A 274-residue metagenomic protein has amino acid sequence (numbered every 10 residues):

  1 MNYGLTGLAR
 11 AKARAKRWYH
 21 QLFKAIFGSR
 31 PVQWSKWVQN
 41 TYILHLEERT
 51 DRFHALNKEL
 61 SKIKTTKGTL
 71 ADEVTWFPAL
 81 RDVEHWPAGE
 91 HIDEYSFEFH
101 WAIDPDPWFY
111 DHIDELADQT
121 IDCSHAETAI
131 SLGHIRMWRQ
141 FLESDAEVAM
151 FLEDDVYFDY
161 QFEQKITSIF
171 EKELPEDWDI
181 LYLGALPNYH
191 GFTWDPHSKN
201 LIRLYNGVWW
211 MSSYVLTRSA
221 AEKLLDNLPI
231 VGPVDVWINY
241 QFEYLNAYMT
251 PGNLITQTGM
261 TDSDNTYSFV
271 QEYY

Functional and structural regions predicted by a protein language model:
Y3-L152, V156-Y274: An acidic/histidine-cluster motif and surrounding catalytic segment that typifies divalent-metal-assisted enzyme active
